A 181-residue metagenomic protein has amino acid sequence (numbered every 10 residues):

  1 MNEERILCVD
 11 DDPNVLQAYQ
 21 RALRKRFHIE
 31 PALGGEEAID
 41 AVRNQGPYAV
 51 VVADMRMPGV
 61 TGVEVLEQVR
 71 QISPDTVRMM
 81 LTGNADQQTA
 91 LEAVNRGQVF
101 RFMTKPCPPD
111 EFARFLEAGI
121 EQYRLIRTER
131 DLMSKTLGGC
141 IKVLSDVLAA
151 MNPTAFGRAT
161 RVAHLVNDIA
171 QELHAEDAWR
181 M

Functional and structural regions predicted by a protein language model:
E4, P13-P31: Two-component/phosphorelay signaling modules centered on CheY-like receiver
D10, D54, T82: Active-site residues of response regulator receiver
P13, P31-D40, G62: Helix N-cap/capping motif at the beta->alpha junctions
L16, P58, T82, D86: The feature encodes the CheY-like receiver
D40, V63-D75, E92: Short amphipathic alpha-helix used as the core "switch/output" element in two-component signaling
G46-V52: Active-site beta3 strand of CheY-like receiver
A85-T89, P106-L116: C-terminal output helix
A118-M181: Acidic/His-rich, divalent-metal-binding segments that scaffold phosphate/diphosphate chemistry
